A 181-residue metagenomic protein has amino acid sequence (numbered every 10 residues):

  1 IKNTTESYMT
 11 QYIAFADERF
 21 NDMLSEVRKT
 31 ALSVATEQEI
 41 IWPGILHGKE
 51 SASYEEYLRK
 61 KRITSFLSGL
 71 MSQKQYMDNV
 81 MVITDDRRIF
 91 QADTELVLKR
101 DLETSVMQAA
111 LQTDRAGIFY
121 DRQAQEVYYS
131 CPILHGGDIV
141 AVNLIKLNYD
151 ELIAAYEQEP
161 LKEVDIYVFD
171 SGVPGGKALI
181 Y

Functional and structural regions predicted by a protein language model:
I1-N3: Extreme N-terminal signal-anchor transmembrane helix of membrane signaling/transducer proteins, especially in bacteria
S7-Q112: Extracytoplasmic/periplasmic sensory segments of membrane signal-transduction proteins
Y8, Y12-F15, Y54-Y57, Y76 (+6 more regions): Sequence-level detector for tyrosine residue identity
A16-D17, S33-A35, P43-G44, Q91 (+6 more regions): Functionally constrained cores in energy, signaling, and assembly domains
I41-W42, M77-D85, Y128-D138, V142 (+1 more regions): A broadly tuned preference for mixed-charge, low-complexity surface segments
K60-K74, V142-I180: Solvent-exposed, extracytoplasmic
A92-E95, K99-S105, R122-P160: Conserved beta-strands of PAS-like sensory domains
M107-D138, V164-V173, Y181: Membrane-proximal, non-catalytic sensory/regulatory domains of signal-transducing membrane proteins
